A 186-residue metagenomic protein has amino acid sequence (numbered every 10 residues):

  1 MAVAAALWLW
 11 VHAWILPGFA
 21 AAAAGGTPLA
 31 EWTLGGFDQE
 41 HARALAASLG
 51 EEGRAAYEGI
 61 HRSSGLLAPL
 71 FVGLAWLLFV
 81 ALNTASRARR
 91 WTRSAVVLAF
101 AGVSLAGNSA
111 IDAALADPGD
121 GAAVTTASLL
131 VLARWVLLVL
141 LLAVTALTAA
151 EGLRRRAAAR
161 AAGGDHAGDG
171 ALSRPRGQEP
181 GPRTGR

Functional and structural regions predicted by a protein language model:
M1-A2, L66-A85, L141-R156: Transmembrane alpha-helical segments in integral membrane proteins
M1-E31: N-terminal signal-anchor transmembrane alpha helix
T33-G53: Membrane-interface interhelical connector segments
A46-V72: Individual transmembrane alpha-helix segments
G50-I60, A85-T92, G119-L130: Membrane-interfacial loop-to-transmembrane-helix junctions in polytopic alpha-helical membrane proteins
F79-G119, R186: Hydrophobic alpha-helical transmembrane segments of integral membrane proteins
F100-R154, G170: Alpha-helical transmembrane segments of multi-pass integral membrane proteins, characterized by long hydrophobic
A157-R186: Short, highly charged, low-complexity non-transmembrane loops/tails of multi-pass membrane proteins
